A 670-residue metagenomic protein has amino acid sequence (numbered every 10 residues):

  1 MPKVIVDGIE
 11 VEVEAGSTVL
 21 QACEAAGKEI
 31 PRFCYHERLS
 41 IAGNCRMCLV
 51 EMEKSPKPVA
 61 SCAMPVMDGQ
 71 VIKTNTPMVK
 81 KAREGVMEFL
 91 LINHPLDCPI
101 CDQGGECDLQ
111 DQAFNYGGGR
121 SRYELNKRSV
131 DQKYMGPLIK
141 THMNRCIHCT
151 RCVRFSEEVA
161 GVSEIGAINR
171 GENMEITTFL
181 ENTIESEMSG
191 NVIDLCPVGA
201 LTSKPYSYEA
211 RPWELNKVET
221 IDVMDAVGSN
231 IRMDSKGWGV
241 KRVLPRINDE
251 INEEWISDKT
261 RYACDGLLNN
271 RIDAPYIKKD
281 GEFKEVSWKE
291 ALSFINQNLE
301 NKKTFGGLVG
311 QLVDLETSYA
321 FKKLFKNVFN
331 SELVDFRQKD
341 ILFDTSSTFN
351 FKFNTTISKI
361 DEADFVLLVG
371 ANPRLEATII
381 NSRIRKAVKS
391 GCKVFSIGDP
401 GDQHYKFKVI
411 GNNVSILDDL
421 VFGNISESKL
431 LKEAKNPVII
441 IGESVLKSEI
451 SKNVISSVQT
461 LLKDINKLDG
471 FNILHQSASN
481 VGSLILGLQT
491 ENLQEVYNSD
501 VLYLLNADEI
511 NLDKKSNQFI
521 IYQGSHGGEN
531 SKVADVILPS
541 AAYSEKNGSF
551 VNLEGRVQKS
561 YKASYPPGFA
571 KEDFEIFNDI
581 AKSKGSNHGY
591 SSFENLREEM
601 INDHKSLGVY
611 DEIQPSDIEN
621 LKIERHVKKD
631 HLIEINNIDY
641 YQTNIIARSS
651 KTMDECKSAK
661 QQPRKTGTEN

Functional and structural regions predicted by a protein language model:
M1-S17, E24, E51-S55, G69-S426 (+2 more regions): N-terminal export/assembly segments and adjacent metallocofactor-ligating motifs of anaerobic energy-metabolism
V19, F321-F325, L461, F577-I580: Buried hydrophobic packing segments
V19-E53: A basic, amphipathic helix-loop patch mediating RNA/tRNA/ribosome contacts
C62-V66: Structured interaction patches on ligand/partner-binding surfaces of diverse proteins
V334, Q338-Y610, Q614, K665-N670: Non-catalytic alpha/beta scaffold blocks inside enzyme catalytic domains
R597-N670: Long, low-complexity segments enriched in small/aliphatic residues
